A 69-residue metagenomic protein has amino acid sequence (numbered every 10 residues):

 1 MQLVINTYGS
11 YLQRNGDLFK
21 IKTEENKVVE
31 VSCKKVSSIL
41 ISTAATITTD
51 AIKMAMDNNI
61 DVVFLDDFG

Functional and structural regions predicted by a protein language model:
M1-G69: N-terminal intrinsically disordered, cationic/polar leader segments that include organellar targeting peptides
